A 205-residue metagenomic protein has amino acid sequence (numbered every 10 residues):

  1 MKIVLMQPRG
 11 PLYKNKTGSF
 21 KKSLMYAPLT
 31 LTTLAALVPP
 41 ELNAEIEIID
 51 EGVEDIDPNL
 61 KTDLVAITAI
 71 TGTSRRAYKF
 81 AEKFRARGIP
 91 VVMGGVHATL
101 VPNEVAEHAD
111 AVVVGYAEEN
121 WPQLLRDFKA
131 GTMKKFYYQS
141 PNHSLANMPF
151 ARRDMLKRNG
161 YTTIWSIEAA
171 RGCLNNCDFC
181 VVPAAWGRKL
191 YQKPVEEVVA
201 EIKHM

Functional and structural regions predicted by a protein language model:
M1, D63, T162-W165: Nucleotide donor/acceptor-binding cores
M1-M25: Short glycine-rich His-centered loop
K2-L5, L12, N43-E47, D127-F128 (+1 more regions): Radical SAM enzyme core and accessory elements
V4-Q7, E82, I89, H204: A structural motif corresponding to the C-terminal lobe/cap of the Radical SAM core domain
V4-Q7, I48, A66-T68, S166-E168 (+1 more regions): Short beta-strand segments
K14, R126-A169: N-terminal [4Fe-4S]-dependent radical SAM core
T30, L34-N147: Glycine-rich beta-alpha loop elements in corrinoid/cobalamin-binding modules across cobalamin-dependent enzymes
P149-M205: Radical SAM [4Fe-4S] cluster-binding motif and immediate context
